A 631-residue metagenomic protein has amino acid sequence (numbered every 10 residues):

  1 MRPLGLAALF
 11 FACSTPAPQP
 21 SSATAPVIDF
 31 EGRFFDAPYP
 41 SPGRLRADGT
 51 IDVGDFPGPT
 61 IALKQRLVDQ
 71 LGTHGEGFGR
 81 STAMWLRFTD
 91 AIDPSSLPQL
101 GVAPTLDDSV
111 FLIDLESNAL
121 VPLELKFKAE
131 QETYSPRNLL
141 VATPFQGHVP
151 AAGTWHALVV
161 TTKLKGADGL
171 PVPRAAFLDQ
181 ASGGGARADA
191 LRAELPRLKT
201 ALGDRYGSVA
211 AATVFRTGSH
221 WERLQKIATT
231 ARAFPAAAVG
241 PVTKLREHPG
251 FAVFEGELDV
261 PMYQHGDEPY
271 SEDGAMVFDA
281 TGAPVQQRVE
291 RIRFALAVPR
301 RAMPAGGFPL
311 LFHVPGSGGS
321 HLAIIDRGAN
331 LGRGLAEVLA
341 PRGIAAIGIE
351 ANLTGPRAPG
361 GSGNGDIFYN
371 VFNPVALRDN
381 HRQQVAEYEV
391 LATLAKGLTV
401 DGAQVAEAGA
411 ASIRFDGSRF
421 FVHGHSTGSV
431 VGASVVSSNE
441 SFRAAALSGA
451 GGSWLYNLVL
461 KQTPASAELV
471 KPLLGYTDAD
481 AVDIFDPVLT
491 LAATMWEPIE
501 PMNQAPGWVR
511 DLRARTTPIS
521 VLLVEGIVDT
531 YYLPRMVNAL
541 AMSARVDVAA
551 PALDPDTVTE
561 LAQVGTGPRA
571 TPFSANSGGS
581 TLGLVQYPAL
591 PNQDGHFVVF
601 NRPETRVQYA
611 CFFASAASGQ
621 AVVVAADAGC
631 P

Functional and structural regions predicted by a protein language model:
M1-A7: Sec-dependent signal peptide recognition, specifically the positively charged N-region followed immediately by
S14-P16: Bacterial signal peptide processing site
P20-P269: Acidic, low-complexity Ser/Thr/Gly/Pro-rich repeat segments typical of extracellular/periplasmic and surface-exposed
L97-G101, P122-L125, G153-H156, A167-L178 (+10 more regions): Short, solvent-exposed loop/turn and secondary-structure capping segments
S135-T162, G166-A167, Q287-G332: A conserved hydrophobic secondary-structure block that centers on an alpha-helix together with its immediately flanking
V141, A376, N380-Q383, R443-P631: C-terminal subdomain of alpha/beta-hydrolase-fold enzymes, centered on the catalytic histidine and its supporting
E268-R291, M303-A411: Cap/lid segment of the alpha/beta-hydrolase catalytic domain
L394, V400-K461: Primarily recognizes the serine-hydrolase "nucleophile elbow" in alpha/beta-hydrolase and SGNH/GDSL folds
